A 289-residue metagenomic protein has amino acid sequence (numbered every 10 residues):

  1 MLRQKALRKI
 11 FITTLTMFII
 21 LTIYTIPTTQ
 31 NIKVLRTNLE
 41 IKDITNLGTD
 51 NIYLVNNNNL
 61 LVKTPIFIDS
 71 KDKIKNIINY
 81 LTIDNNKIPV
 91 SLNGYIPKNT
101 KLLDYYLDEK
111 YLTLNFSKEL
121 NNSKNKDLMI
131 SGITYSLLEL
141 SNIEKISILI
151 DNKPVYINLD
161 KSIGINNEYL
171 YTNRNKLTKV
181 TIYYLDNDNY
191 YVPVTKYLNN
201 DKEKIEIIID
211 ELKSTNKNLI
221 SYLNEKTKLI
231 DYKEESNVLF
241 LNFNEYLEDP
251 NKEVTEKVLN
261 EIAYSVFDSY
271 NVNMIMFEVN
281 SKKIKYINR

Functional and structural regions predicted by a protein language model:
M1-R289: Bimodal "functional hotspot" detector
